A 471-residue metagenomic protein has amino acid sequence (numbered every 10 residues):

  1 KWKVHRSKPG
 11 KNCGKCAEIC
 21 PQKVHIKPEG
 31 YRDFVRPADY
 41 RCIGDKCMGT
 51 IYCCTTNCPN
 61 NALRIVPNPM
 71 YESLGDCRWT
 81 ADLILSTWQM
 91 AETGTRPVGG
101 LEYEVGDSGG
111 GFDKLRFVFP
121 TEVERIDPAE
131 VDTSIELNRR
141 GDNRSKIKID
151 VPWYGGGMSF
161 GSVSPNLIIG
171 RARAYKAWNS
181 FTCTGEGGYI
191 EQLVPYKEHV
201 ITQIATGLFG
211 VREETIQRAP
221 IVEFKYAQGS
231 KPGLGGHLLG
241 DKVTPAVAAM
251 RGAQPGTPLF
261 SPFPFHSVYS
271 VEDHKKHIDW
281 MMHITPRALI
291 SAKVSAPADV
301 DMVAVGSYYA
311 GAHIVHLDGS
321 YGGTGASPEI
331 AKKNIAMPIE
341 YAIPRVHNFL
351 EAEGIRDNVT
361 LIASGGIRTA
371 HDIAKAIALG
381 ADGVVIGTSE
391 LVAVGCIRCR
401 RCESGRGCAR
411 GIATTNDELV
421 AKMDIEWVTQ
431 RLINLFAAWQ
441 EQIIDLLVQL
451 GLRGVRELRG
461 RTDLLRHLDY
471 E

Functional and structural regions predicted by a protein language model:
K1, Y31-F34, P59-W153, G157-A246 (+4 more regions): Conserved, well-structured core domains of diverse proteins
K1-N12, V24-T50, V294, T360: Ferredoxin-like iron-sulfur electron-transfer modules
K8-N12, K46, T50, S159-L167 (+9 more regions): Catalytic cores of large soluble enzymes that bind and process phosphate-bearing ligands
G14-R36, M48-Y71, A378-L379, G383 (+3 more regions): Iron-sulfur cluster-binding cysteine motifs and their immediate structural context in ferredoxin-like electron-transfer
A17-E18, Q22, P28-Y31, T202 (+1 more regions): Glycine-rich phosphate/ribose-binding loops and adjacent secondary-structure elements that form binding surfaces
I19, K23, N57, N61 (+8 more regions): Generic, well-ordered alpha-helical scaffold segments in large soluble proteins
I221-K276, H283, A298: Active-site cores of enzymes that catalyze phosphoryl transfer or operate on phosphate-rich substrates
V384, T388, G395-T462, R466-Y470: Active-site or pore-adjacent capping/gating segments
